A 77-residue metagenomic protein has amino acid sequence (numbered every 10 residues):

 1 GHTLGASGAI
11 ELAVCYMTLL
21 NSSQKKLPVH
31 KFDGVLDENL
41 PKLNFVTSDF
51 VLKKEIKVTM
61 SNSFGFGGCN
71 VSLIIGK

Functional and structural regions predicted by a protein language model:
G1-A9: Conserved catalytic cysteine-centered active-site region of acyl-thioester-dependent Claisen-condensing enzymes
A9-G65, G76-K77: Structural signature of cysteine-dependent C-C bond-forming condensing enzymes
N70-I74: Short beta-strand scaffold segments in enzyme catalytic cores
